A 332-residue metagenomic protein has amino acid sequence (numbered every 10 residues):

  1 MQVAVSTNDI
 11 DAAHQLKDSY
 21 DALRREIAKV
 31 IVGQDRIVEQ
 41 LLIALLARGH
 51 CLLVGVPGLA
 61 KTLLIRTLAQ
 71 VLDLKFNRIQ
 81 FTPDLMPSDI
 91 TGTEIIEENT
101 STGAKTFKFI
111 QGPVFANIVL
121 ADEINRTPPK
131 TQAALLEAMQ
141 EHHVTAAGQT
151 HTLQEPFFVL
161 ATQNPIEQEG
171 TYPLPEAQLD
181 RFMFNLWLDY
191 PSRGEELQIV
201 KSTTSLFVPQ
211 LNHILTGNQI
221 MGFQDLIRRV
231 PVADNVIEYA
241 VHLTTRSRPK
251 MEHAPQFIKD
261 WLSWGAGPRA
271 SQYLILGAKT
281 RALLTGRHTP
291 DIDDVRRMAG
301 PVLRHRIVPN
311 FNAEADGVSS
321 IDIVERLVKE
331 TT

Functional and structural regions predicted by a protein language model:
M1-I10, H14, K250-T332: C-terminal engagement/docking regions of AAA+ P-loop ATPases
A12-L16, V30, T171, N185-F257 (+4 more regions): Conserved C-terminal "switch" segment of AAA+ ATPases
A13-L59: Pre-Walker A (pre-P-loop) alpha-helix and adjacent loop at the N terminus of AAA/AAA+ ATPase modules, a conserved
Q40-I43, E97-L120: Conserved alpha-helical scaffold flanking the Walker A/P-loop in AAA+ ATPase domains
L45-P83: Walker A/P-loop
Q70-I79, I96-N99, H142-V144: Post-Walker A helix-loop "phosphate-sensing" segment adjacent to the P-loop in P-loop NTPases
E97-T102, T127-T131, M139-R229, K279-R281: Canonical AAA+ ATPase core
D122-E123, A134: Walker B catalytic acidic pair
